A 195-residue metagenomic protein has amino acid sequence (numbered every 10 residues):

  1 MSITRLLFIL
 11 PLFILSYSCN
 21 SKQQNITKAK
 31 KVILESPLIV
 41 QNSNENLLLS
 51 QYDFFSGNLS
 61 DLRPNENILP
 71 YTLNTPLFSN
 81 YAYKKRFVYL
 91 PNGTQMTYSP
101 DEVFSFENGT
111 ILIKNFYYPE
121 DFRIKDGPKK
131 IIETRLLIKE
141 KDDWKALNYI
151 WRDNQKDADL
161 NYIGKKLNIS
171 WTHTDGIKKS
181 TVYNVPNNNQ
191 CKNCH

Functional and structural regions predicted by a protein language model:
M1-T27: Bacterial Sec-dependent N-terminal signal peptides
S2-T4, Y71, N188: Intrinsically disordered, low-complexity Ser/Thr/Pro-rich tracts
I3-L12, N46, N74, V103: Generic N-terminal initiation segments characterized by hydrophobic and/or small/turn-forming residues
R5, N74, Q95, F122 (+1 more regions): Residues at structural and domain junctions
N20-E35, V103, F122-H195: Sequence context surrounding c-type heme c attachment/ligation sites in exported
I26-P100, Y117-E120, E133-L137, D143-D159: Conserved small-residue
F106-G109: Short, well-ordered loop/turn sites that connect or cap secondary structure elements
